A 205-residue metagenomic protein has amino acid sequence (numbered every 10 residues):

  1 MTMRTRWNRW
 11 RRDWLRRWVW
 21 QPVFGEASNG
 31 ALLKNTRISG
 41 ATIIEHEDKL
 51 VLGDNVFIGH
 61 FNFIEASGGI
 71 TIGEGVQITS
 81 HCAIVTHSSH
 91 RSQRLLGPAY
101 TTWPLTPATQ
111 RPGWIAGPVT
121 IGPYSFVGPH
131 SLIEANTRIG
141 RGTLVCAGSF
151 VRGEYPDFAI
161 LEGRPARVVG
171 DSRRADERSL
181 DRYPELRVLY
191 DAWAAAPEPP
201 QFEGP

Functional and structural regions predicted by a protein language model:
M1-E45: Extended, small-residue-rich solenoid/repeat segments and analogous flexible loops that form exposed scaffolds
S28-N29, D48, G68, V151: Extracytoplasmic/secreted proteins and extracellular or luminal domains
G40-L52, F57-R138, R164-P165, D171-R173: Flexible, glycine/small-residue-enriched loop-and-beta-strand segment within the central core of proteins
L132-E162, A166, R174-D181: C-terminal/domain-terminus segments
E177-P205: Acidic/histidine-enriched, glycine/proline-rich intrinsically disordered or flexible terminal extensions
